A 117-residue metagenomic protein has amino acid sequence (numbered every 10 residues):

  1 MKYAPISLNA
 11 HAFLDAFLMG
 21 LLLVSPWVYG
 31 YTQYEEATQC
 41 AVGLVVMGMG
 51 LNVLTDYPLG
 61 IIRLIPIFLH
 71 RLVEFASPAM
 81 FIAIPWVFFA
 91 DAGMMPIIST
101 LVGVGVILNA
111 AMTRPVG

Functional and structural regions predicted by a protein language model:
M1-L22: N-terminal signal-anchor transmembrane alpha-helix
M1-S7, Y29-E35, D56-P66: Short juxtamembrane and helix-loop transition motifs at transmembrane-helix boundaries in membrane proteins
D15-E36: Membrane-helix boundary elements
V24-Y29, V53-I61, A83-F88: Membrane-helix exit/interface motif
A37-H70, I107-G117: A low-complexity, Ser/Thr/Gly/Pro-enriched, surface-exposed linker/loop concept that marks segments flanking
L51, L69-I84: Hydrophobic alpha-helical membrane segments
I82-I98: Membrane-helix boundary connector in multi-pass membrane proteins
M94-R114: Alpha-helical membrane-associated segments of multi-pass integral membrane proteins
